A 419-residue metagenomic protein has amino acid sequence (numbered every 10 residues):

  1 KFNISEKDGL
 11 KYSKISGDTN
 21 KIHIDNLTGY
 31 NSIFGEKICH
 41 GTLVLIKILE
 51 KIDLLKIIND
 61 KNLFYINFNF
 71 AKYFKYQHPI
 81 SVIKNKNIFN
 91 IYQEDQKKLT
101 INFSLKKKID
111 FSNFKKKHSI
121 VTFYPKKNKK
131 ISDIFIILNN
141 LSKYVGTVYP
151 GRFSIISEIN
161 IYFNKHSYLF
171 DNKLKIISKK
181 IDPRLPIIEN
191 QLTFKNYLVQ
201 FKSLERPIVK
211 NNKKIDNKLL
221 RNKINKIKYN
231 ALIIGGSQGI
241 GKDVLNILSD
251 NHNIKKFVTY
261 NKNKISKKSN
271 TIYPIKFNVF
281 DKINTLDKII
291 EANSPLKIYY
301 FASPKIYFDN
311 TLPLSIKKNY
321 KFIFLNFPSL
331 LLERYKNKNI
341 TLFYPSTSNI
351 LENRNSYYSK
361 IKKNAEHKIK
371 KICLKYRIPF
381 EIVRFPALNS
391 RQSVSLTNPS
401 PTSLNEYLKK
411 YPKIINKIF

Functional and structural regions predicted by a protein language model:
K1-I4, I58-V121, S157, I161-G235: HotDog/MaoC-like acyl-thioester-processing domains
K1-K37, S104-I134: Catalytic strand-loop segment that frames the active site of acyl-thioester-processing enzymes
I234, P295-K305, Y344: Rossmann-fold scaffold of SDR-type NAD(P)-dependent oxidoreductases
I234-I247: N-terminal Rossmann NAD(P)H-binding glycine-rich loop of SDR-like oxidoreductase domains
H252-S266: Conserved glycine-rich Rossmann-like NAD(P)H-binding loop of the short-chain dehydrogenase/reductase
S269-N284: Rossmann-fold cofactor-recognition segment
P304-D309, P313-I323, N339-L374, R384-S393: Catalytic loop of short-chain dehydrogenase/reductase
I382-V383, V394-F419: C-terminal helical subdomain
